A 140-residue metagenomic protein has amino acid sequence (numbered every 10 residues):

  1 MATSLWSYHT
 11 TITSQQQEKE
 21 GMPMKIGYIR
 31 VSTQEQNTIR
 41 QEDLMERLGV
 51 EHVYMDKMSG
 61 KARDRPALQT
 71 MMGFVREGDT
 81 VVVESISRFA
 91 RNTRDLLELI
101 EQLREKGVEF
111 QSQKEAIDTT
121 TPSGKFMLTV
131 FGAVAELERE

Functional and structural regions predicted by a protein language model:
M1-E140: Short, structured surface patches at the beginning of a domain
